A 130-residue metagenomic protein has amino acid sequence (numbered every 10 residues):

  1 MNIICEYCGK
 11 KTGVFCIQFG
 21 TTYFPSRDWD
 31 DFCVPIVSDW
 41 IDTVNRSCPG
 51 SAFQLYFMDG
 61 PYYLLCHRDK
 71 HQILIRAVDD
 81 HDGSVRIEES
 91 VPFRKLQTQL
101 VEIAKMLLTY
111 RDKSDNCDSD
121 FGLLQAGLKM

Functional and structural regions predicted by a protein language model:
M1-D42, C48-M58: N-terminal low-complexity, intrinsically disordered segments
C5-C8, R68, A104: Extracellular secretome segments
I17-T22, R76-G83: Secondary-structure transition/turn motif
F24-F32, L65-R68, D82-T98: Short amphipathic beta-strand/extended segments with alternating polar/hydrophobic composition
V34-T43, I75, K95-Q99: Short, surface-exposed linear segments at secondary-structure transitions and domain or protein termini
V44, C48, Q125-L128: Heptad-repeat amphipathic alpha-helical coiled-coil interaction surface used for oligomerization/assembly
F53-L74: Short, structured protein-protein interaction patches enriched in aromatics and acidic/basic residues, typified by
G83-M130: Mixed-charge, glycine-accented linear interaction segment located at domain edges/termini
